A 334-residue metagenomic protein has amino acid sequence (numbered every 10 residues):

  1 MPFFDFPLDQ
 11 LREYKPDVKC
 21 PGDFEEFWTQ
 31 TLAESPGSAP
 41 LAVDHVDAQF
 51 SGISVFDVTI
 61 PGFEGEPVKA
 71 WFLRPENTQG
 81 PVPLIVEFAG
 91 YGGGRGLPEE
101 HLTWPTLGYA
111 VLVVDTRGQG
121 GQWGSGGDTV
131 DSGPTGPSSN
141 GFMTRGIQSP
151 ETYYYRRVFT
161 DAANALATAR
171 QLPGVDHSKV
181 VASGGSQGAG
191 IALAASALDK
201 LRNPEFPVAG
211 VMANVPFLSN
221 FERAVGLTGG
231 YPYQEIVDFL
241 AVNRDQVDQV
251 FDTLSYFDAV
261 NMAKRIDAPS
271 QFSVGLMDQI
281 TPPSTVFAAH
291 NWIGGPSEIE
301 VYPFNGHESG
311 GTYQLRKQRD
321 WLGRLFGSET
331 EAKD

Functional and structural regions predicted by a protein language model:
M1-G52, E331-D334: N-terminal targeting or regulatory segments adjacent to alpha/beta-hydrolase or S9 domains
A33-G80: N-terminal cap/lid segment of alpha/beta-hydrolase-fold proteins
A70, R74, G80-G92, V111: Short beta-strand element of the alpha/beta-hydrolase
G96, L102-T103, Y109-T160: Cap/lid segment of the alpha/beta-hydrolase catalytic domain
G141-G185: Gly/Ser-rich "nucleophile elbow"/oxyanion-hole loop immediately N-terminal to the catalytic nucleophile in hydrolases
L193-R244, V301: Hydrolase active-site cap/lid region
I266, F272-V274, D278: Short beta-strand/loop motif that positions the catalytic acidic residue of the alpha/beta-hydrolase fold
P296-R319: Histidine-bearing beta->alpha loop at or near hydrolase active sites
